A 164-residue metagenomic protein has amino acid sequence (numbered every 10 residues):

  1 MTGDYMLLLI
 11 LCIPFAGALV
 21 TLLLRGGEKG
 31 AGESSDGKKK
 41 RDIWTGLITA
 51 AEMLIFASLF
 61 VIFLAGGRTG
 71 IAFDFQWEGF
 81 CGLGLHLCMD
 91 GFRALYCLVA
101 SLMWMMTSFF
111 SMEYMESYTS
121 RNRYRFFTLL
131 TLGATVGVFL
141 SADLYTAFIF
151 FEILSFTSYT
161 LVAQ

Functional and structural regions predicted by a protein language model:
M1-M6, V20-F126: Transmembrane helix-loop-helix hairpins at membrane boundaries of multipass inner-membrane proteins
G3-I13, G91-S101, L144-T157: Structural signature of hydrophobic alpha-helical transmembrane segments
C12, A16-V20, F60-V61, L140 (+1 more regions): Hydrophobic membrane-targeting signal helices
C12-I13, A65, W77, S158: Short, flexible coil/turn micro-motifs enriched in small/turn-prone residues
P14, T49-M53, S101-W104, T131-T135 (+1 more regions): Residue-level recognition of pore/gate-forming positions within transmembrane alpha-helices of multi-pass
A16-V20, T107-F110, I153-V162: Juxtamembrane interface elements at the cytosolic ends of transmembrane helices in multi-pass membrane proteins
G37-K39, R123-Q164: Alpha-helical multi-pass transmembrane bundles of energy-transducing inner-membrane proteins
